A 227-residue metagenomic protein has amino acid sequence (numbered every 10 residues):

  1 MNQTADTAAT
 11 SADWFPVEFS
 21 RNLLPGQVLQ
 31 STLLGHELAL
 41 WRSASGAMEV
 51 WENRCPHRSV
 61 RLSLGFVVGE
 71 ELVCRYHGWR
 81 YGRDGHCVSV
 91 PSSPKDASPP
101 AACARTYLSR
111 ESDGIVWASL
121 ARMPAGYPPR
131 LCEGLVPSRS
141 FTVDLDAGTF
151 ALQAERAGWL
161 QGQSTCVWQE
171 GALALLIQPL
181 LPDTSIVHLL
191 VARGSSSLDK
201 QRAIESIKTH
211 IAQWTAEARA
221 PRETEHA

Functional and structural regions predicted by a protein language model:
M1-A47, R83-A227: Rieske [2Fe-2S] iron-sulfur-binding subdomain
D13, R58, V68-E70: A generic structural signal for short beta-strands and their flanking turns/coil linkers
E49-E52, E71: Residues immediately within or flanking Cys/His clusters that coordinate Zn2+ in small zinc-binding modules
C55, C74: Short cysteine-rich clusters marking metal-coordination/redox-active sites
R58-R61, R80: Cys/His-rich metal-chelating microdomains
L64-E70, D96-A101: Short linker/helix segments within small regulatory modules
